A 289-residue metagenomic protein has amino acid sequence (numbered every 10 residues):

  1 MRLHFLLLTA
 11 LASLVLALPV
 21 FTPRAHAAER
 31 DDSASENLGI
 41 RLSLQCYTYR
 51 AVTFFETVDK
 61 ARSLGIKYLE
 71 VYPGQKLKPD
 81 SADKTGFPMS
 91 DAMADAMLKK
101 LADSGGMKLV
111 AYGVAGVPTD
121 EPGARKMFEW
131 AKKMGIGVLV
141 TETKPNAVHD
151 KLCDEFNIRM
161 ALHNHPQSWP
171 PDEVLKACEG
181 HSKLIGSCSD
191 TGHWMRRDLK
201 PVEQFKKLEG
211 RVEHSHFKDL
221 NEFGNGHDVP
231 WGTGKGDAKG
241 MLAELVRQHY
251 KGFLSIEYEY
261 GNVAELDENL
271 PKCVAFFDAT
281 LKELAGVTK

Functional and structural regions predicted by a protein language model:
L3, H26-C46, R50-Y68, G105 (+4 more regions): Histidine-acidic metal/acid-base catalytic patches
L6-V20: Bacterial N-terminal signal peptides
A28-E29, Y68, D95, K99 (+2 more regions): Active-site acidic/histidine proton-transfer and metal-coordination neighborhood in alpha/beta enzyme cores
R41, G74-A82, K108, I256: Acidic/histidine-rich, surface-exposed loop or edge segments in extracytoplasmic proteins
T48-R50, P73-Q75, A115-P118, P145 (+4 more regions): Active-site-proximal loop/turn and secondary-structure-junction residues that shape catalytic pockets, frequently
V71-A96, G261: Glycine-rich, proline-tolerant flexible connector loops at the mouths of alpha/beta enzymes
T85-M93, T119, G123-K126, L162 (+4 more regions): Alpha-helix N-cap and loop-to-helix initiation/capping positions
